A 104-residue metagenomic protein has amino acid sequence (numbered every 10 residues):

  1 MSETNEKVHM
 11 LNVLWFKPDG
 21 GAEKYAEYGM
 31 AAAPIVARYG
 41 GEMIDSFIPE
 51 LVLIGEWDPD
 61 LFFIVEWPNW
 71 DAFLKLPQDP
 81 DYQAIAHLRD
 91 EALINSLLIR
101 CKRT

Functional and structural regions predicted by a protein language model:
M1-F62, P68-Q78, C101-T104: Short S/T/G/P-rich N-terminal loop/turn motif that feeds into the first structured element of a domain
I64-E91, S96: Short, compact, well-ordered microdomains
